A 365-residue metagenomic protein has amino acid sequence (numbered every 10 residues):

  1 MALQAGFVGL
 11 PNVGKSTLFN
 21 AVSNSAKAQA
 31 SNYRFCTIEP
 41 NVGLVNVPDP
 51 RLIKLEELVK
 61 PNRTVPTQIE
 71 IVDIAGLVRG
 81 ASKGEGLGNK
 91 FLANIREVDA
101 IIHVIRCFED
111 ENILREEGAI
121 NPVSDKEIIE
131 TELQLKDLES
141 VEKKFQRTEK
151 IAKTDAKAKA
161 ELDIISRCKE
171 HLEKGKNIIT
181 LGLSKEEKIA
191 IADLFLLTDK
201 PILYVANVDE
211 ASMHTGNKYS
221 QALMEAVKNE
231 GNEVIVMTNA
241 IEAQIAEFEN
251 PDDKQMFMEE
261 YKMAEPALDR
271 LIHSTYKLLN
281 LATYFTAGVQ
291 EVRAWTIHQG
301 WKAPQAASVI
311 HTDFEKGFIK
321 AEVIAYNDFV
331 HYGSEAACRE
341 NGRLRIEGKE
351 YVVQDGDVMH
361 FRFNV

Functional and structural regions predicted by a protein language model:
M1-E85, N89-N112, E142: Conserved G1/Walker A P-loop phosphate-binding module
A2-V8, V13, F19, R147-V352 (+2 more regions): C-terminal-of-GTPase-core extension/linker across diverse P-loop GTPases
S25, F35, R51-L52, G76-V78 (+6 more regions): Conserved nucleotide-binding/hydrolysis micro-motifs of P-loop NTPases
S31, I113-E117, G216-K218, F248: Short amphipathic alpha-helical segments
F35, D49-L52, V65-I71, E85-D99 (+7 more regions): Amphipathic alpha-helical transducer elements in NTP-driven molecular machines
L58-N62, A119, C338: Short intrinsically disordered coil segments
G88-D193, I235: Long, charged N-terminal accessory/stalk domains
E97, Q354-D355: Short, flexible surface segments
